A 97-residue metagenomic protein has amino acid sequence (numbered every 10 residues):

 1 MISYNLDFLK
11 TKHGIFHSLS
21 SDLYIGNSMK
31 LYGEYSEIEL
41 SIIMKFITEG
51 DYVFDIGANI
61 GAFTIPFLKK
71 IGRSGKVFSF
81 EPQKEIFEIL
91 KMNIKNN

Functional and structural regions predicted by a protein language model:
M1-N97: S-adenosyl-L-methionine
